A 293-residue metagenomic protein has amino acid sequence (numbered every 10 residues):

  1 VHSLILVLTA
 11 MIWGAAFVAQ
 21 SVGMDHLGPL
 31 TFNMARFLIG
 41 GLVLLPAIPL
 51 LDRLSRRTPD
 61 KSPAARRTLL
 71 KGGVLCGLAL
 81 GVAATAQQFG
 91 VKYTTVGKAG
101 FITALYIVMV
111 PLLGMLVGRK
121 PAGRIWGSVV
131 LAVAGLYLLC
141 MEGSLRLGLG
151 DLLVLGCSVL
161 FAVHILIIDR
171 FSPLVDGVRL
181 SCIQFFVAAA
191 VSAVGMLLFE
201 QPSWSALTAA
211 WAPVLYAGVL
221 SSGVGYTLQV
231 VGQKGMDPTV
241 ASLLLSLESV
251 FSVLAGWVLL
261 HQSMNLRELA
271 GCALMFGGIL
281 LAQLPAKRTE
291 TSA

Functional and structural regions predicted by a protein language model:
V1-A35, G77-L78, V82, A86 (+3 more regions): Glycine-/small-residue-enriched transmembrane alpha-helix faces in small-molecule transporters and effluxers
A10, N33-A35, A99-L105, I168-A189 (+1 more regions): Helix-helix packing/entry segments at the starts of transmembrane helices
M11-L42, F89, T95-K98, V163-A188 (+2 more regions): Juxtamembrane helix-loop-helix junctions in multi-pass membrane proteins
I12, A16-F17, I48-T103, L138 (+1 more regions): Specific transmembrane alpha-helical segments of multi-pass solute transporters/efflux pumps, especially DMT/EamA
G14, V18, G77, G81 (+8 more regions): Hydrophobic/small/kink-forming positions within alpha-helical transmembrane segments of polytopic membrane proteins
G40-L44, V110-P111, R146-E200, V214 (+1 more regions): Transmembrane alpha-helical segments that form core, pore/gating elements of small-molecule transporters/exporters
V43-L50, Y106-G127, V250-L269: C-terminal transmembrane-helix exit sites in multi-pass transporters
L44, P121-M141, F161, S192 (+3 more regions): Hydrophobic transmembrane alpha-helices of multi-pass small-molecule transport proteins
